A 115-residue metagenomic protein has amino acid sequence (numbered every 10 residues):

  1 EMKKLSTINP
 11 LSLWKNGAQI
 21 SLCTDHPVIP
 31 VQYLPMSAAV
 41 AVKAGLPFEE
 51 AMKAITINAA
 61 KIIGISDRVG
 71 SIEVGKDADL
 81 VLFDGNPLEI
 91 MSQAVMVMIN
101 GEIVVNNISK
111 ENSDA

Functional and structural regions predicted by a protein language model:
E1-F83: His/Asp/Glu-enriched, well-ordered alpha-helical/loop segment that forms or immediately abuts the divalent-metal
M52-T56, K110-A115: Short C-terminal domain-edge/linker segments immediately following a structured domain
E73-D114: C-terminal cap of metal-dependent C-N hydrolases
